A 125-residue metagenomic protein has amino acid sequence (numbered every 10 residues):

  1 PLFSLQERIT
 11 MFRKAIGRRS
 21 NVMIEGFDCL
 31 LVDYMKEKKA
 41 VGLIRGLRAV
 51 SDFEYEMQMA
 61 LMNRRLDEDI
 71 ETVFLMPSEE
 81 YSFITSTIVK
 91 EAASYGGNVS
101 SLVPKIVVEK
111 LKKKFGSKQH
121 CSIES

Functional and structural regions predicted by a protein language model:
P1-S125: Nucleotidyltransferase catalytic core that binds NTPs
